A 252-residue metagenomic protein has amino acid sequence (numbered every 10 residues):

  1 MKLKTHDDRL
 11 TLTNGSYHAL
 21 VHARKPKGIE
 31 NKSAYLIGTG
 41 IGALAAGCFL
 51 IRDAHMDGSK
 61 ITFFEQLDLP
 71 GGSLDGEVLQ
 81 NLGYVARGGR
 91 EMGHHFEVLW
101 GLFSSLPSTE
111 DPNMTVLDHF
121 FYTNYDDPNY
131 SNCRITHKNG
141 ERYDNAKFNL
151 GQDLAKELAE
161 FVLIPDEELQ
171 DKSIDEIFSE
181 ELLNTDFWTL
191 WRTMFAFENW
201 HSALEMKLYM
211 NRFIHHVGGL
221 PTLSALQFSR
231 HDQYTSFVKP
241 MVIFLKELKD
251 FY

Functional and structural regions predicted by a protein language model:
M1-A34, R52-S59: Extreme N-terminal leader/targeting segments of oxidoreductases
G38-I41: Glycine-rich Rossmann-fold phosphate-binding loop(s) that bind the pyrophosphate of adenine dinucleotide cofactors
A45, F49, V98-G101, S236 (+1 more regions): Short amphipathic alpha-helical face segments that pack within enzyme cores and frequently flank/anchor catalytic
A46-S59, F244-D250: A short, Lys/Arg-enriched amphipathic alpha-helix followed by its capping loop at the start of a domain
I51-V78: Glycine-rich FAD pyrophosphate-binding loop
A54, D68, L74, F96-D111 (+2 more regions): A generic secondary-structure signal for well-formed alpha-helical elements
N81-I164: Dinucleotide-binding Rossmann-like beta1-alpha1 core, especially the glycine-rich loop that anchors the ADP
K156-Y252: Active-site/ligand-binding neighborhood in enzyme catalytic cores
